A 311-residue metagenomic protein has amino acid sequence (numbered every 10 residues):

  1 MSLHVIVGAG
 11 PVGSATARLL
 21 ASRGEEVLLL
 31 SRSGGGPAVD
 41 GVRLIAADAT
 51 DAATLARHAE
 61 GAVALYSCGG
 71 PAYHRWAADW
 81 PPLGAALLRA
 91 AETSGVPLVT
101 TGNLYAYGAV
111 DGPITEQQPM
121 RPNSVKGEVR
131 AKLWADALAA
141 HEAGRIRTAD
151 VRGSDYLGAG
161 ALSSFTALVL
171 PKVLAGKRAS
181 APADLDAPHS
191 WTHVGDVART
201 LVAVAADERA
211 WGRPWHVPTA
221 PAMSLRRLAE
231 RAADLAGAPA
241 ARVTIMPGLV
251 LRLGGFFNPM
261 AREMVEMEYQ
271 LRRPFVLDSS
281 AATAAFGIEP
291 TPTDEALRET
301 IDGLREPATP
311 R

Functional and structural regions predicted by a protein language model:
V7, P182-A187, W215-A222, A233-G237 (+1 more regions): Glycine-rich Rossmann NAD(P)(H)-binding loop
G35-G36, V42-S94: NAD(P)H-binding glycine-rich loop region in Rossmannoid oxidoreductase-like domains and their noncatalytic homologs
A85-A131: Conserved Rossmann-fold NAD(P)-dependent oxidoreductase catalytic core, especially the SDR/UDP-sugar
N103, A135-G160: Conserved beta-loop-beta element that borders a ligand/cofactor-binding pocket
G160, P188-G195, V217-L235, T244-R252 (+2 more regions): Substrate-binding strand-loop-helix patch in Rossmann-like NAD(P)-dependent oxidoreductase/epimerase domains
A161-L168, P182-A205, G212-H216: Substrate-positioning beta->alpha
A229-V276, T309-R311: Terminal hydrophobic/aromatic helix or amphipathic segment near a protein terminus
T283, T291-R311: Amphipathic terminal alpha-helices
